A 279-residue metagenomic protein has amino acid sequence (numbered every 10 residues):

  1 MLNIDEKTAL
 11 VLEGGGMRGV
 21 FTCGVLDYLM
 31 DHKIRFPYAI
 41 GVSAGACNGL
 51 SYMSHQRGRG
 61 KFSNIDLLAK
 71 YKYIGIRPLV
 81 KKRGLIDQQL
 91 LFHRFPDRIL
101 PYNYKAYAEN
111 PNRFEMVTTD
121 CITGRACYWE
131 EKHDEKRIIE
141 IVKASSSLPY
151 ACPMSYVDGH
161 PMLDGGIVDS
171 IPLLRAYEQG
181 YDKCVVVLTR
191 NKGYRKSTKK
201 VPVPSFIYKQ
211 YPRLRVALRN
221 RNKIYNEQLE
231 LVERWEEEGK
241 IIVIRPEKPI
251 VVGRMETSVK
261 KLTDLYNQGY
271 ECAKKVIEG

Functional and structural regions predicted by a protein language model:
M1-V42, L50-G279: Patatin-like phospholipase
